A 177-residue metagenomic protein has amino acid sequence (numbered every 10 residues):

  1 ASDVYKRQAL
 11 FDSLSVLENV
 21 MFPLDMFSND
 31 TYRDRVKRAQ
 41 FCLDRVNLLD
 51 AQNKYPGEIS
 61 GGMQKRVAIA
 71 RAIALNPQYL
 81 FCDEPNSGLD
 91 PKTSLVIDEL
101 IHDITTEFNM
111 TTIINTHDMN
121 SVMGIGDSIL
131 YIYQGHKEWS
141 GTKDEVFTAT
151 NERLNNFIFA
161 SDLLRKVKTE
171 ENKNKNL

Functional and structural regions predicted by a protein language model:
A1-Y5: Short, small-residue-biased leader/transition segments that mark boundaries at the very start of proteins
Y55-I59, M63: Conserved ABC ATPase signature
A74-Q78: A short, proline-enriched helix->beta-strand linker immediately N-terminal to the Walker B motif in ABC-type P-loop
L80-D83: Catalytic Walker B motif of ABC-type/P-loop ATPase nucleotide-binding domains
P91-T93: Helix N-cap at the start of a conserved alpha-helix in ABC-type nucleotide-binding domains
T116-H117: H-loop/switch region of ABC-family ATPase nucleotide-binding domains
F147-L177: C-terminal boundary and immediately downstream tail of ABC-type ATPase nucleotide-binding domains
